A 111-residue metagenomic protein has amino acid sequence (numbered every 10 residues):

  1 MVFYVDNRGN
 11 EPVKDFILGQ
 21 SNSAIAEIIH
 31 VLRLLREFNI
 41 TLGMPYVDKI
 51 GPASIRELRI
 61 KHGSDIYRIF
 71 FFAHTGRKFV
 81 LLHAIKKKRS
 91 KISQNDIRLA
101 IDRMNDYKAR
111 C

Functional and structural regions predicted by a protein language model:
M1-I66, T75-K78, K86-C111: Basic, Lys/Arg-enriched alpha-helical interface segments
L82: ATP-dependent carboxylate-activation loops
